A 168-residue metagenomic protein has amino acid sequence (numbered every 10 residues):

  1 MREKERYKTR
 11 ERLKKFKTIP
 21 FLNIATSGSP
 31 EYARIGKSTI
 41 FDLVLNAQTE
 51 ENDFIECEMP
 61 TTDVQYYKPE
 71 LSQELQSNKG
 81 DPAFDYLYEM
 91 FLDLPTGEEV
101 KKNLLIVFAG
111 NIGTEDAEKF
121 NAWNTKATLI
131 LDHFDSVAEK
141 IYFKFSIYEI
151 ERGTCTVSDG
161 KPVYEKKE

Functional and structural regions predicted by a protein language model:
M1, L13, V100, V107 (+3 more regions): Extended hydrophobic/Leu-rich segments
R2-N78, A127-V137: Solvent-exposed edge beta-strands and adjacent loop segments that serve as assembly or binding interfaces
E5-P20, P82-D93, I147-G153: Short N-terminal helix-initiation segments at or just after the protein's N-terminus
F21-Y32, N111-F120, G160-K166: Acidic Ser/Thr/Pro-rich low-complexity disordered segments that often serve as glycosylated linkers/stalks around
T26, R34, N78, P95 (+3 more regions): Intrinsically disordered, low-complexity segments enriched in small/polar residues
P60-Q65, M90-E99, T114, L131-I141: Exposed beta-sheet edge/beta-hairpin loop segments within beta-rich domains
A83-N121: Short, acidic/charged, Gly/Pro-enriched secondary-structure junctions
N121-E168: Mixed-charge, glycine-accented linear interaction segment located at domain edges/termini
